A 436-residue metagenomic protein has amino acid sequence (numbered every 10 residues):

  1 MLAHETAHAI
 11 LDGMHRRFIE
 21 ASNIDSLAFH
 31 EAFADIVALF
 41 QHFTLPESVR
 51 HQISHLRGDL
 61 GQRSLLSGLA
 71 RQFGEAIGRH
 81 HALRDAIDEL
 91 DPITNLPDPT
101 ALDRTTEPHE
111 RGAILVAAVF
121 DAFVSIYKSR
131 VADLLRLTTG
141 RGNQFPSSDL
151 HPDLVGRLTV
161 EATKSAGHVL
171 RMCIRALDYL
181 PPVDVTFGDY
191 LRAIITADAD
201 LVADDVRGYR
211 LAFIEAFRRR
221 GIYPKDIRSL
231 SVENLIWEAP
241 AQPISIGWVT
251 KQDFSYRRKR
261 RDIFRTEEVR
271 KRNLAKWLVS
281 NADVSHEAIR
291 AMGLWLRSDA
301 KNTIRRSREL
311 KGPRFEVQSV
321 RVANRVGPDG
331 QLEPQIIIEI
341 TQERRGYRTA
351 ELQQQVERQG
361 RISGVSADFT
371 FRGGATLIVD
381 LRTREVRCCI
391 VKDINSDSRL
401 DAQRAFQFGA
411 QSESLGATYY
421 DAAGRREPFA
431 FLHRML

Functional and structural regions predicted by a protein language model:
M1-L2, L11-R361, Y420, G424-R426 (+1 more regions): Zinc-dependent metallohydrolase catalytic domains
E5: Walker B catalytic acidic pair
E333-L436: Long C-terminal appendages of very large multidomain proteins
